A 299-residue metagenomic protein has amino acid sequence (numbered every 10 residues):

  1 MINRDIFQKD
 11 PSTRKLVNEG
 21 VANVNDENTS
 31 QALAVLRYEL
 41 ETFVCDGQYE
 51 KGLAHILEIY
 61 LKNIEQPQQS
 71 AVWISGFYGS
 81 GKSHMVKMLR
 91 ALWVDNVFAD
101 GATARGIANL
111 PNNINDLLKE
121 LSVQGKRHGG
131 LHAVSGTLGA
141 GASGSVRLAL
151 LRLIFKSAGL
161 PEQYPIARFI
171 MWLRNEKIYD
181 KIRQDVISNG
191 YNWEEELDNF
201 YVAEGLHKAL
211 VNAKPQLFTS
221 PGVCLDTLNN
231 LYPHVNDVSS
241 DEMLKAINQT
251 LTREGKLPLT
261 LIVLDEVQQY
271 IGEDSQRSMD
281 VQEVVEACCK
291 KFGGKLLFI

Functional and structural regions predicted by a protein language model:
M1-S80, V86-K87, A91-W93, L110 (+2 more regions): Walker A/P-loop-proximal flanking segment of P-loop NTPase domains
L40-L57, K82-M85, A142-L150, Y232-I247 (+2 more regions): Phosphate/oxyanion-binding active-site loops and adjacent basic polyanion-contact surfaces
V72-F77, H84-G205: P-loop NTPase motor core
L117-K126, D241-K256: Conserved alpha-helical scaffold flanking the Walker A/P-loop in AAA+ ATPase domains
G190-M243: Long, low-complexity, polar/charged, intrinsically disordered or flexibly structured peripheral segments
A246-T252, D280-L296: Substrate-engagement module of ASCE P-loop NTPases
L251-D274: Conserved P-loop NTPase "ATPase switch" module shared by AAA+ and STAND
K256-L261, K291-I299: Loop/turn-to-beta-strand initiation segments
